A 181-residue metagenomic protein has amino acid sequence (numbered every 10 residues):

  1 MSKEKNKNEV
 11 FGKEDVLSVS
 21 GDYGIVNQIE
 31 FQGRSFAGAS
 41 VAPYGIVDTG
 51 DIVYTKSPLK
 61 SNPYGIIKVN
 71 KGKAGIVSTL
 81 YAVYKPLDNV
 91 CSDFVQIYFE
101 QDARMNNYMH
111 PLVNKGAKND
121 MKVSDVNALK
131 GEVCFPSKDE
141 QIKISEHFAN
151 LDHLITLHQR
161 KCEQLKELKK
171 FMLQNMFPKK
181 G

Functional and structural regions predicted by a protein language model:
M1-G181: Feature detects amphipathic, helix-rich regulatory segments
